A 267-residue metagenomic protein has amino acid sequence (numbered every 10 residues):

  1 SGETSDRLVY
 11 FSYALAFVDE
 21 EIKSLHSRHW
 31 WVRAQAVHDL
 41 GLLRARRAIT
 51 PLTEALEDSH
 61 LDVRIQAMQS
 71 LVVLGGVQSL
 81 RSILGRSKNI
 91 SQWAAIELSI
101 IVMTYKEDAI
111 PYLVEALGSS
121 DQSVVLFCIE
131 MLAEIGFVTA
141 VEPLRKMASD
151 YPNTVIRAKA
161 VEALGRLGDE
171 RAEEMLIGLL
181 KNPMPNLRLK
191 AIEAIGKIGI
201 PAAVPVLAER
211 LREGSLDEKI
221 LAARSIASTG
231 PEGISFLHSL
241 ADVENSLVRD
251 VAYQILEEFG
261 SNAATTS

Functional and structural regions predicted by a protein language model:
S5-L25, A45-E57, G76-S87, E107-G118 (+5 more regions): Amphipathic alpha-helical scaffolding segments comprising HEAT/armadillo-like alpha-solenoid repeats
R7-L8, A36, A67, E97-L98 (+5 more regions): Conserved hydrophobic register position within alpha-solenoid helical repeats
R28-H29, S59-L61, I90-S91, S120-D121 (+4 more regions): Short inter-helical turns and helix N-cap capping residues of alpha-solenoid HEAT/ARM repeat scaffolds
W30-R46, S59-M68: Membrane-embedded segments
T154, A158-R166, E170, E174-G178 (+5 more regions): Alpha-helical adaptor scaffolds
